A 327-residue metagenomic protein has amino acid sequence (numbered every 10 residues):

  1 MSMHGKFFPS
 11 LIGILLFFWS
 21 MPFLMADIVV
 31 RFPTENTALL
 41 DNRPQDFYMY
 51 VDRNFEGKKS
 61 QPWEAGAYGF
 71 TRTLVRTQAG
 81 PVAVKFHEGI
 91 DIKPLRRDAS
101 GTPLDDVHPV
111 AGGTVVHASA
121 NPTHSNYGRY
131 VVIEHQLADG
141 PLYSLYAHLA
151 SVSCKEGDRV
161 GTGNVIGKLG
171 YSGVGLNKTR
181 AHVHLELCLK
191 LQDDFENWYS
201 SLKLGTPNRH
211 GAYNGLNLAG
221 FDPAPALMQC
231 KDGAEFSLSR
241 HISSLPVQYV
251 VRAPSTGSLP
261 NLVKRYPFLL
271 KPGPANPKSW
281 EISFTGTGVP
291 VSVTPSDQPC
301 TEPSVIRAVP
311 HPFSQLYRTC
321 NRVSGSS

Functional and structural regions predicted by a protein language model:
M1-L11: Bacterial N-terminal signal peptides that target proteins for export
L11-P22: Bacterial N-terminal signal peptides
L24-A26: Boundary at the C-terminal end of the N-terminal hydrophobic targeting segment
I28-G69, K155, G161, R180 (+1 more regions): Acidic, glycine-rich catalytic/binding loops that coordinate metals and/or anionic ligands
W63-H108: Short glycine/threonine/proline-enriched tight-turn/helix- or strand-capping micro-motif at secondary-structure
H87-I90, P94-D98, R129-K155, D193-F195 (+1 more regions): Active-site region of chymotrypsin-like
T102-L104, H108-S151, K178-R180, H184: Zn2+-dependent peptidoglycan hydrolase active-site motif and core
G113-V115, G157-L169: A structural signal for short beta-strand/turn segments enriched in small hydrophobics and glycine
